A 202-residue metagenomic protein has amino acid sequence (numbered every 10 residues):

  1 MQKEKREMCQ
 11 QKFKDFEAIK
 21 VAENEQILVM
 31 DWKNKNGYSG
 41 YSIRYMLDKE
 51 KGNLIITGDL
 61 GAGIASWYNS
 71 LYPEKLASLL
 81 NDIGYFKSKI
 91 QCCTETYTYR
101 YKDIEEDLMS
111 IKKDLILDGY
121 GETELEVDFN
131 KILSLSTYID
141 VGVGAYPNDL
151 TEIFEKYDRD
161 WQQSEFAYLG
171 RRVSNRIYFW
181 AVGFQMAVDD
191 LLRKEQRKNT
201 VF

Functional and structural regions predicted by a protein language model:
M1-K12, E105-K112, R176, W180-L191 (+1 more regions): Charged, low-complexity, helix-prone segments enriched in Lys/Glu/Asp/Gln
Q2-T57, G61-A62: Short N-terminal edge-element motif at the start of the domain
A22, L60-A62, L76, T151 (+1 more regions): Alpha-helical interaction segments
K33-N36, D48, L115, F166 (+1 more regions): Compositionally biased, low-complexity repeat tracts
I43-I90: Aromatic- and glycine-enriched beta-alpha-beta binding-site module
A77-S134: An exposed acidic His-Trp-rich patch
D118-F202: A eukaryote-biased signal for long
